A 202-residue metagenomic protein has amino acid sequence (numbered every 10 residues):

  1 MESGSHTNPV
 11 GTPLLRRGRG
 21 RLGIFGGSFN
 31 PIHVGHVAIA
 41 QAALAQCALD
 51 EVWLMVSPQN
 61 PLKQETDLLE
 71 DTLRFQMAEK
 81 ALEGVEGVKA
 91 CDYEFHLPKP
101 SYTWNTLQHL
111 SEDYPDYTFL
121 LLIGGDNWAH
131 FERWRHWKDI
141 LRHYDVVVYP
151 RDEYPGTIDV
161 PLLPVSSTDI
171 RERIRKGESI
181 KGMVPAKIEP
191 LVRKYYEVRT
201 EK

Functional and structural regions predicted by a protein language model:
E2-K202: Nucleotidyltransferase catalytic core that binds NTPs
